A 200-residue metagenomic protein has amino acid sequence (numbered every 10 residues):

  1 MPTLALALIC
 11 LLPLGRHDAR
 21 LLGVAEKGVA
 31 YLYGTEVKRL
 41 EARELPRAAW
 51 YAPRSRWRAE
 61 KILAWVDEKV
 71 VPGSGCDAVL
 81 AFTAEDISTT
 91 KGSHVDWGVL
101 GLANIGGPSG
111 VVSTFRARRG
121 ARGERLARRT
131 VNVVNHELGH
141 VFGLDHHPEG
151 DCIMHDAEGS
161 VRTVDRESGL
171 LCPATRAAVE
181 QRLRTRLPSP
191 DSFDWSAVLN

Functional and structural regions predicted by a protein language model:
M1-L6: Sec-dependent signal peptide recognition, specifically the positively charged N-region followed immediately by
A7, T35, G150: Residue-level signal for beta-strand positions within conserved beta-sheet cores that form or flank
A7-D18: Fold-level signature of zinc-dependent metallopeptidase catalytic domains
L12-L14, T83-E85, A157: Short loop/turn motifs enriched for small/polar and acidic residues
A19-V133, D145: Metzincin-family zinc-dependent endopeptidase catalytic domain
L80, G139, M154: Divalent metal-coordination and catalytic microenvironments
W97-R129, D145-N200: Metalloprotease/metallohydrolase-associated module, dominated by Zn2+-dependent proteases
V133-V141: Catalytic glutamate of the conserved HExxH
